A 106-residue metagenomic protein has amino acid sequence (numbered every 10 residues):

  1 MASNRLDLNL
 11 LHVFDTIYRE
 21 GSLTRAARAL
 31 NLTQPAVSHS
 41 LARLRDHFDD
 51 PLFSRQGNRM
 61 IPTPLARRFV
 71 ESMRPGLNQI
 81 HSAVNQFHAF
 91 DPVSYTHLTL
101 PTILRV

Functional and structural regions predicted by a protein language model:
M1-L6, H12: A detector for short, charged/polar N-terminal pre-domain segments
L10-V13, I17, F69: Short alpha-helical "packing" element that flanks the helix-turn-helix/winged-helix DNA-binding module
D15-N31: Short helix-boundary/capping micro-motifs
R45-P62: A short LG(V/I)-centered, amphipathic sequence patch enriched for acidic residue(s) preceding the LG motif
H47-F48, F69-D91: Alpha-helical linker/hinge and terminal dimerization helices associated with HTH transcriptional regulators
T96-T102: Conserved small/polar residues in nucleotide/adenosyl-binding loops
